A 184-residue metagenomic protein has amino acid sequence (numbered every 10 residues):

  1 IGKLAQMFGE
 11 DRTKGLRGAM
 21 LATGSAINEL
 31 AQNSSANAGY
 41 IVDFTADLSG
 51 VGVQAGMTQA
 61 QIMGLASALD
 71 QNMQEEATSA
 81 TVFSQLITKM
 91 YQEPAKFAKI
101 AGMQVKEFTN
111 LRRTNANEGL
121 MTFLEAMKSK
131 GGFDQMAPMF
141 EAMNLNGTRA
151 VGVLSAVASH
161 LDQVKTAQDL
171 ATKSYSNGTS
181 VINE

Functional and structural regions predicted by a protein language model:
G2-A5, G9-S84, K99, M103-E184: Amphipathic/coiled-coil alpha-helical interface segments used for membrane interaction or oligomeric assembly
L86-T88: Short edge-strand/loop segments of extracellular domains
Y91-F97: Acidic, glycine-rich loop-and-beta core segments that form the ion-binding/anion-interacting portion of active sites
